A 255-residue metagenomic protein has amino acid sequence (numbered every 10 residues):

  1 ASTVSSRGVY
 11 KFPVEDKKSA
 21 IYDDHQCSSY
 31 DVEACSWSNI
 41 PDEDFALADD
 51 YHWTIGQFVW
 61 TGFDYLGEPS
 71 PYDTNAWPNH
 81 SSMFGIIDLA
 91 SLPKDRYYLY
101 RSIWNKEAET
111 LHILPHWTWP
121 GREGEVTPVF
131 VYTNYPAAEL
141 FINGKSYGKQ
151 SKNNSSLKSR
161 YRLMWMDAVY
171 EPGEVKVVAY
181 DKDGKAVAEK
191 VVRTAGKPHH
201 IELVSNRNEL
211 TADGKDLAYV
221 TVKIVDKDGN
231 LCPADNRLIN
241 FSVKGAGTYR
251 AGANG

Functional and structural regions predicted by a protein language model:
A1-A186: Extended substrate-binding grooves/exosites of carbohydrate-active enzymes
W119-G124, E209-A218: Short, solvent-exposed loop/linker segments at the N-terminal edge of repeated beta-sheet extracellular domains
V129-Y132, V178-A179, K215-P233: Beta-strand-rich structural segments
A137-S146, N236-Y249: Extended low-complexity, serine/threonine- and proline-enriched intrinsically disordered segments
Q150-K152, P198-L203, F241-G255: Short aromatic-acidic-glycine turn motif
Y170-E174, K215-L217, N236: Extracellular Ig-like/FN3 beta-sandwich strand-entry sites
G184-G196: Edge beta-strands of extracellular beta-sandwich domains
A195-D213: Low-complexity, acidic Ser/Thr/Pro/Gly-rich terminal tails and inter-domain linkers that flank the onset of structured
